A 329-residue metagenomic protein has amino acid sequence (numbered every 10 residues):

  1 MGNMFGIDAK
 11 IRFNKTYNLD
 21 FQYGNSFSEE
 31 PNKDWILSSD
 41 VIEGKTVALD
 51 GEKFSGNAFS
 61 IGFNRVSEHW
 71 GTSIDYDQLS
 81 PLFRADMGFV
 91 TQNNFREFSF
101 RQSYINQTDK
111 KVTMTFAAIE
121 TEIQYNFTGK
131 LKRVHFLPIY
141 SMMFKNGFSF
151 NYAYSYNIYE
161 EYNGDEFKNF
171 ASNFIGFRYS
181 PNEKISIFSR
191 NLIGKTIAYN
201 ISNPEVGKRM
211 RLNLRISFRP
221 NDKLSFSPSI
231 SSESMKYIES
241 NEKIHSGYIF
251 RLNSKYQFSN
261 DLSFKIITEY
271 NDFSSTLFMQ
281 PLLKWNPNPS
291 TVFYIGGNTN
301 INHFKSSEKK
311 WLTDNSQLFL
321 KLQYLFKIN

Functional and structural regions predicted by a protein language model:
G2-M4, K10-N329: Exposed, low-structure sequence patches enriched in small/polar residues
